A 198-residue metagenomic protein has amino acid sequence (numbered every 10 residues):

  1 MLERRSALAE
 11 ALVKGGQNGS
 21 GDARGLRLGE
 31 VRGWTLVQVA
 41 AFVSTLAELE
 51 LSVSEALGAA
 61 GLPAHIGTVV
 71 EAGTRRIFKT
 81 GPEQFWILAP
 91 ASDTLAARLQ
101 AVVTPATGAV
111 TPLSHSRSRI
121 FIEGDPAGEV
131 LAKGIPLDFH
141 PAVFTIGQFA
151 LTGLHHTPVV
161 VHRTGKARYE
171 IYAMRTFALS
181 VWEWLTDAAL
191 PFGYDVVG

Functional and structural regions predicted by a protein language model:
M1-G198: Basic, glycine/lysine-rich polyanion-binding surfaces/domains
